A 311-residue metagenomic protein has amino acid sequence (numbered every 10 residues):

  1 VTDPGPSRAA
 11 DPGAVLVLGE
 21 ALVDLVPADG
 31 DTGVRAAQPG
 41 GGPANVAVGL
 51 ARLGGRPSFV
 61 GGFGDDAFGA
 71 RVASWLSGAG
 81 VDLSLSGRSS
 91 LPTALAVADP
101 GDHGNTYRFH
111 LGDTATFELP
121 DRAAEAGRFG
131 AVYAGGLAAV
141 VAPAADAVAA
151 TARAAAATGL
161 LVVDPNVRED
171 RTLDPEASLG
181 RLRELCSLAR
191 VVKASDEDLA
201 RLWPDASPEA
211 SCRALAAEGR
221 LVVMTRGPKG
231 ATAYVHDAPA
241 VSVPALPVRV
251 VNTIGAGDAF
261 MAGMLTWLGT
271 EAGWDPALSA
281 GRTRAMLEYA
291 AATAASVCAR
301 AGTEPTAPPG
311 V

Functional and structural regions predicted by a protein language model:
V1-L16, A206-V311: Conserved phosphate-binding/catalytic region of the ribokinase-like
V1-V81: Glycine-rich phosphate/adenosyl-contacting loop at the front of the ribokinase-like
V17, L85, V162-V163, K193-A194 (+1 more regions): General beta-strand structural signal in soluble alpha/beta enzymes
V23, P27, D65, V167-E169 (+3 more regions): Short, glycine/acidic-enriched loop or turn micro-motifs at the edges of active sites
L25-V26, R108, L202, Y234 (+1 more regions): Residues that scaffold the ATP/ADP-binding catalytic core of kinase and kinase-like folds
G55-G136: Conserved N-terminal subdomain of the carbohydrate kinase-like
R56-P57, L83, G159-L161, V222: Hydrophobic anchor at the start of a short beta-strand that flanks the dinucleotide cofactor-binding loop
A131, L137-R213, K229-G230: Conserved beta-alpha-beta core of the PfkB/ribokinase-like small-molecule kinase fold
